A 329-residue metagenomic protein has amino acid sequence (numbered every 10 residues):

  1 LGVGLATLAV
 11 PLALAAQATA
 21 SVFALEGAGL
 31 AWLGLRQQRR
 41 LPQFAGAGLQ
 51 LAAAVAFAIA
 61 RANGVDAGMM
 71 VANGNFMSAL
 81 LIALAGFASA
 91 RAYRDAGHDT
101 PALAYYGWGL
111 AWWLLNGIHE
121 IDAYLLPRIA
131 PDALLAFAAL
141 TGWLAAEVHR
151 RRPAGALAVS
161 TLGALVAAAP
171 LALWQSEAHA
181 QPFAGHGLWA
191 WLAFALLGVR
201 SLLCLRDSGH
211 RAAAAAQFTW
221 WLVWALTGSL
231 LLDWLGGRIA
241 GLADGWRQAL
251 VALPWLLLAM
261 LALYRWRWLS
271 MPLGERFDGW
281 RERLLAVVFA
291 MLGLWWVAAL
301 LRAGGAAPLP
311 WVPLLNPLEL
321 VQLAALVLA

Functional and structural regions predicted by a protein language model:
L1-A329: Alpha-helical transmembrane segments of multi-pass membrane proteins
